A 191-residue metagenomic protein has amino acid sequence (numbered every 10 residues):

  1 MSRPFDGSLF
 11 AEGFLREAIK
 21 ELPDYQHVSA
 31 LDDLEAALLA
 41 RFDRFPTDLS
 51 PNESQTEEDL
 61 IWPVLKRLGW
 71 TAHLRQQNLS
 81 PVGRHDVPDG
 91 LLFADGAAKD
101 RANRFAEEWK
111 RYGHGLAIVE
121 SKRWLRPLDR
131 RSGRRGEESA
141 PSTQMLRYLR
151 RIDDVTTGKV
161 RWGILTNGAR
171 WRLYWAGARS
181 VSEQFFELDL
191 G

Functional and structural regions predicted by a protein language model:
M1-W162, A176-S180: A short, conserved, highly charged catalytic patch centered on acidic carboxylates
A176-G191: A short alpha->loop->secondary-structure connector
